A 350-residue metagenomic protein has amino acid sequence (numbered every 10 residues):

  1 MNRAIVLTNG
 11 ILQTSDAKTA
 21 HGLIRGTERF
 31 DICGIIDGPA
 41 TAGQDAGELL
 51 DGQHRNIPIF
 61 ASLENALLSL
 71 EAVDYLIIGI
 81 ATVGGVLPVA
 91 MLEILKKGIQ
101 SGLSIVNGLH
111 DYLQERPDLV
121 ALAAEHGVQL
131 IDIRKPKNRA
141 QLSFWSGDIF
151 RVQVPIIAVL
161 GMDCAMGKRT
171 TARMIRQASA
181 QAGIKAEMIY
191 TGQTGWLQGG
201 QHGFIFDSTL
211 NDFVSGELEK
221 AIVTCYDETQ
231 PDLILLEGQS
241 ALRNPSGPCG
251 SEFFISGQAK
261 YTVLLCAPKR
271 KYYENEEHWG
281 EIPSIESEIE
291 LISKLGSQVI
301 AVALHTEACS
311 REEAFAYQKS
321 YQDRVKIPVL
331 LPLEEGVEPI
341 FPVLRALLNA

Functional and structural regions predicted by a protein language model:
M1-F30, R176-A178: N-terminal phosphate-binding or glycine-rich loops at protein starts, especially the Walker A/P-loop of NTPases
R3, A17, G26, G43-Q53 (+6 more regions): ATP-dependent carboxylate-amine ligase catalytic core
A4-L7, I11-Q13, G26, G34 (+2 more regions): C-terminal lobe/tail of nucleotide-utilizing enzymes
A72-V89: Rossmann-like NAD(P)-binding element
G84, I94-I156: Extreme N-terminal, non-catalytic leader segments that precede Walker-type/kinase nucleotide-binding cores
H110-L113, V120, N138-A140, G147 (+3 more regions): Conserved catalytic-core segment of NTP-binding enzymes
A140-E187: Walker A (P-loop) phosphate-binding motif
